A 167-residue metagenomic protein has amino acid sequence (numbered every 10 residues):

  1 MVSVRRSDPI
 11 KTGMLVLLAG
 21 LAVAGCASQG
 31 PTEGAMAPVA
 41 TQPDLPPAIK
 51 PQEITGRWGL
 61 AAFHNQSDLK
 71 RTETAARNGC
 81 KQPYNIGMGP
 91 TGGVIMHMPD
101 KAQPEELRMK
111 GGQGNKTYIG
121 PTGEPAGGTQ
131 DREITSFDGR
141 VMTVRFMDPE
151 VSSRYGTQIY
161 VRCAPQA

Functional and structural regions predicted by a protein language model:
V2-M14: Bacterial N-terminal signal peptides that target proteins for export
L15-A19: Hydrophobic helical h-region of N-terminal Sec-dependent signal peptides in bacterial secretory/periplasmic proteins
A22-G25: C-terminal motif of bacterial Sec signal peptides marking the signal peptidase cleavage site
A27-G30: Bacterial signal peptide processing site
A40-Q42, M147-A167: Edge beta-strand at a domain terminus
D44-G93, S152-Y155: Short, solvent-exposed loop/hinge segments that bridge or flank secondary-structure elements
H64-Q66, G89-G139: Contiguous, well-ordered beta-strand patches that form the walls/edges of small beta-barrel/beta-sandwich domains
C80-Q82, K101-E106, A126-R132, V144-F146 (+1 more regions): Short, surface-exposed coil-to-beta transition loops
